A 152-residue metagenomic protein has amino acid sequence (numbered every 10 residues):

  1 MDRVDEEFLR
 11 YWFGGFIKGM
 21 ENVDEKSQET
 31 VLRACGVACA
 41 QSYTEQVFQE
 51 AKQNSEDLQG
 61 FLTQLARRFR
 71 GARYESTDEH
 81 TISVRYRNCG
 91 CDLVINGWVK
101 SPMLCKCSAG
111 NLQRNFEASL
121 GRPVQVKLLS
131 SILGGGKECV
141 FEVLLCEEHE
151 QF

Functional and structural regions predicted by a protein language model:
M1-M103, V124-I132, G136, L145-F152: N-terminal accessory segment detector
M103-G121: Active-site helix/loop of acyl-thioester processing domains in fatty-acid/polyketide metabolism, spanning hotdog-fold
C139: Change "...and in nucleic-acid phosphodiester-cleaving endonucleases..." to "...and in nucleic-acid processing enzymes
